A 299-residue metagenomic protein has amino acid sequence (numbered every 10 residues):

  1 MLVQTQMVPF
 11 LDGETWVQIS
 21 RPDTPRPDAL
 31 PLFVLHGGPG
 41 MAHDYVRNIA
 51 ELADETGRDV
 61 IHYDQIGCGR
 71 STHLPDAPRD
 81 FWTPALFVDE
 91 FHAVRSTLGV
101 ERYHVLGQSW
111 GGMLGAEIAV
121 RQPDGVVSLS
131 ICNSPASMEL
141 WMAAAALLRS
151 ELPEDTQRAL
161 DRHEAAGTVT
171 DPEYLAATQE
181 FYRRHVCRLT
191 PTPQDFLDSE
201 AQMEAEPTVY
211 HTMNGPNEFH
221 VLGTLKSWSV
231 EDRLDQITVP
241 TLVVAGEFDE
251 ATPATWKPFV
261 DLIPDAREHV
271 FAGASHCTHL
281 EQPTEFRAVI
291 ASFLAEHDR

Functional and structural regions predicted by a protein language model:
M1-E14: N-terminal cap/lid segment of alpha/beta-hydrolase-fold proteins
E14-D80: Conserved HGGG/HGGXW glycine-rich cap/lid loop of the alpha/beta-hydrolase fold
V34-G38, S109, G246: Glycine-rich His-Gly loop
H62-W110, A288: Active-site loop/oxyanion-hole signature of alpha/beta-hydrolase fold enzymes
E101-A144: Conserved hydrolase catalytic core segment
S150-V239: Alpha/beta-hydrolase
T224-A274: Conserved loop-alpha-helix segment in the C-terminal half of the alpha/beta-hydrolase fold that carries the catalytic
D265-R299: Catalytic active-site module of serine/aspartate enzymes centered on a nucleophile-bearing elbow/loop
